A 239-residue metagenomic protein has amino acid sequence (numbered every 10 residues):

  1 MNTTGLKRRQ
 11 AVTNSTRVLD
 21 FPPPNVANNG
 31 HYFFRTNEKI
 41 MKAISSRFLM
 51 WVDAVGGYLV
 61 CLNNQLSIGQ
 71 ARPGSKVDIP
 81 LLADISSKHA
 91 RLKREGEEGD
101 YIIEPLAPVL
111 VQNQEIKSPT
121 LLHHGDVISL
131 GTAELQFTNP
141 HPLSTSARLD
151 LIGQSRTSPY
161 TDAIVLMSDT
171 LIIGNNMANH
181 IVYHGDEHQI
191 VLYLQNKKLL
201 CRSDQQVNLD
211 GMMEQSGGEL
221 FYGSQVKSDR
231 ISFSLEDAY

Functional and structural regions predicted by a protein language model:
M1-Q65: Hydrophobic, helix-prone linear segments
R9-V12, F21, G30, F34 (+8 more regions): Intrinsically disordered, low-complexity, compositionally biased regions/tails
T16, P159-T161: Serine/threonine-rich intrinsically disordered cytosolic regulatory regions enriched for phosphorylation sites
R17-F21, R47, P105-L106, V111-G153 (+1 more regions): C-terminal boundary/linker segments immediately following FHA domains
G30, M50, P142, L149-L151 (+1 more regions): Generic hydrophobic, helix-prone segments enriched in Leu/Val/Ile
F34-S45, K93-E98, T138-A147, Q195-N196 (+1 more regions): Short, surface-exposed loop and linker segments with low hydrophobicity and enrichment for Pro/Ser/Thr
V52-A54, I152-P159: Short, solvent-exposed loop/edge segments of extracellular or virion-exposed proteins
C61-H124, D162-R230: Forkhead-associated
